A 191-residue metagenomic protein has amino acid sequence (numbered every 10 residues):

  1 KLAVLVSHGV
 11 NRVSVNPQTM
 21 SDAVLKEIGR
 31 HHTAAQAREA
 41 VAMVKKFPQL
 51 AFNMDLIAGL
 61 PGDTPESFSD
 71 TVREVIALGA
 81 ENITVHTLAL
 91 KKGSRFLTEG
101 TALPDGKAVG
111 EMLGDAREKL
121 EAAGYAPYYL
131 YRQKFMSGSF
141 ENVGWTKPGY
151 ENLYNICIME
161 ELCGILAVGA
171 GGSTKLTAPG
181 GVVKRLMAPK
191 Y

Functional and structural regions predicted by a protein language model:
K1-A116: Conserved non-cysteine loop/helix-boundary elements of the Radical SAM core domain that shape
R12, N82, P127, G164-I165: Beta-sheet entry/capping signal
V24, S139-K147: Short, cationic-aromatic polyanion-contact patches
L90, F135, G171-T174: Short, solvent-exposed loop/turn segments at secondary-structure junctions
L120-R132, L166: Acidic/polar loop patches that form or flank catalytic/metal-binding clefts of enzymes that bind anionic ligands
L130-F140: A glycine-rich phosphate-binding loop feature that marks nucleotide/adenosyl-phosphate handling sites
G144-Y191: Radical SAM enzyme core and accessory elements
